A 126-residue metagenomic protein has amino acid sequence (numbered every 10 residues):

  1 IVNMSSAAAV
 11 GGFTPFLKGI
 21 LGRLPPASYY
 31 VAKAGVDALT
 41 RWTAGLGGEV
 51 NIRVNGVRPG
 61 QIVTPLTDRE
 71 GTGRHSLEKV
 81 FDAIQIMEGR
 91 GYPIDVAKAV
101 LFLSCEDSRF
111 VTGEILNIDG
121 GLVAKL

Functional and structural regions predicted by a protein language model:
V2-G35, T40-E49, Q61-I62: Catalytic loop of short-chain dehydrogenase/reductase
S5, R53-V63, S104, N117-D119: Conserved SDR Rossmann-fold cofactor-binding beta-strand/turn motif
F13-I20, E49, G56, Q61-Q85 (+2 more regions): A glycine/serine/threonine-rich, flexible loop-to-helix segment that serves as the NAD(P) cofactor-binding "lid"
T40-R41, A97-V100, S104: Short-chain dehydrogenase/reductase
G48-R53, V111-G113: Short, small/polar-rich loop/turn modules that mediate ligand/substrate recognition or access, typified
Q85-V96, D107: A conserved structural motif in NAD(P)-dependent oxidoreductases
V100-L101, T112-L126: Short C-terminal tail/terminal secondary-structure segment of NAD(P)H-dependent dehydrogenase/reductase domains
